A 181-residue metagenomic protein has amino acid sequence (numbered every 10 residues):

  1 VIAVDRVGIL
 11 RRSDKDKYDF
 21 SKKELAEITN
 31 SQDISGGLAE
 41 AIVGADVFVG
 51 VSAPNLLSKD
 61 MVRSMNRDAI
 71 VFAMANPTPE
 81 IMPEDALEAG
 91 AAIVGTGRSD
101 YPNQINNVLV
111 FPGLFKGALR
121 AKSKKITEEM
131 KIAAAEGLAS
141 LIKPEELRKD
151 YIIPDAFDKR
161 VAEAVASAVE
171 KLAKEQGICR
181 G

Functional and structural regions predicted by a protein language model:
V1-A53, R180: Glycine-rich phosphate/diphosphate-binding loop of Rossmann-like nucleotide-binding domains
V1-V7, V43, V47-V51, V62 (+6 more regions): Extended aliphatic helical segments
D5, D14-D19, D33, D46 (+6 more regions): Acidic-enriched, low-complexity/disordered segments with a strong bias for Aspartate over Glutamate
I34-E88: Long hydrophobic segments that form regular secondary structure
A73-G181: Adenosine-phosphate binding glycine-rich loop
